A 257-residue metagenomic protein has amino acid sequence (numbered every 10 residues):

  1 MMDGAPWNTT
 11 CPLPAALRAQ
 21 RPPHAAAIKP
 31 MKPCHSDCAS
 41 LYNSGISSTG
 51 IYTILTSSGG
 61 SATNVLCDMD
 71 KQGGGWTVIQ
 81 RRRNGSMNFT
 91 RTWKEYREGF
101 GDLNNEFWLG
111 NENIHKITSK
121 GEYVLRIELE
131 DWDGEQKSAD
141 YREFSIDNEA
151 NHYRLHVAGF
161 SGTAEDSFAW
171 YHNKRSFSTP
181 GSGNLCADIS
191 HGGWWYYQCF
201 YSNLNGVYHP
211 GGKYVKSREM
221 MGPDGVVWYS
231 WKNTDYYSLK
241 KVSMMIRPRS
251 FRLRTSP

Functional and structural regions predicted by a protein language model:
M1-P257: Mature extracellular or lumenal effector domains of secreted proteins and single-pass membrane receptors/adhesion
